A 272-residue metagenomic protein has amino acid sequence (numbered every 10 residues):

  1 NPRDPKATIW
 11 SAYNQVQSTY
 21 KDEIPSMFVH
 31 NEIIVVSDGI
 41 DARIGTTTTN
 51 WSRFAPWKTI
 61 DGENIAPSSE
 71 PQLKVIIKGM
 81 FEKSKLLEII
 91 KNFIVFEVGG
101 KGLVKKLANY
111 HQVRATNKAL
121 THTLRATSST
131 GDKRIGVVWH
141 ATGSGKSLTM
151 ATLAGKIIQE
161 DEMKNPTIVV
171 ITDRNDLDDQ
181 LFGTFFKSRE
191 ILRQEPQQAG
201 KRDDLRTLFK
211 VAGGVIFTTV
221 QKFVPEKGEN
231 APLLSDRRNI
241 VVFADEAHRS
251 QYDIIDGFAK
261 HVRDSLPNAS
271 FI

Functional and structural regions predicted by a protein language model:
N1-T167, T172, D176-L192, V211-V215 (+3 more regions): ATP-dependent helicase/translocase motor core
V16-E23, K156, G200-D204, E226-E229 (+1 more regions): Short alpha-helical segments and helix-capping/turn motifs at coil-helix boundaries
S26-M27, E160, T207, P232-S235 (+2 more regions): Structural motif
A141-T142, H248-R249, R263-I272: Conserved helicase ATPase motor motifs in RecA-like P-loop NTPase domains
N175, P196-R206, V220-P225: Conserved helicase motor
G213-E246, S250-H261: Conserved RecA-like ASCE ATPase "motif II neighborhood" in helicase/translocase motors
